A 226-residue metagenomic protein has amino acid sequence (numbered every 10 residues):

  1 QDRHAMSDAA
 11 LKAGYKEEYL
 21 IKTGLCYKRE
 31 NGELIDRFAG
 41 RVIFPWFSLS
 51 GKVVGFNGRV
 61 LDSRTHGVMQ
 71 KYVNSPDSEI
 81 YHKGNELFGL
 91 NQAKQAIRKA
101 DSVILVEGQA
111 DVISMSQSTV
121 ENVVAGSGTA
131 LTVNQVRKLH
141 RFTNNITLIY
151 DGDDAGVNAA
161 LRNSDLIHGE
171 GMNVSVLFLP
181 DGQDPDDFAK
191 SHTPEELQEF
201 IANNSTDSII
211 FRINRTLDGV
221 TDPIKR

Functional and structural regions predicted by a protein language model:
R3-F142, I146, A159-A160: Phosphate-handling DNA/RNA-contact segment within nucleic-acid enzymes
A13, R59-V60, F142-I149, L166-E170 (+4 more regions): Conserved, well-folded catalytic cores of nucleic-acid-processing and energy-transducing macromolecular machines
S48, A110, G152-D154, P180: Active-site-proximal loop/turn and secondary-structure-junction residues that shape catalytic pockets, frequently
E79-K83, A125, T129, I149-D153 (+5 more regions): Hydrophobic alpha-helical scaffolding
L87, V133-V136, H140, G156-S164 (+4 more regions): Amphipathic alpha-helical transducer elements in NTP-driven molecular machines
T119-V123, N163-L166, S191-P194: Short secondary-structure boundary/capping segments
D154-E170, V174, F178: Phosphate/diphosphate-binding loops
G171-R226: C-terminal or mid-to-C-terminal helical accessory/interaction module adjacent to the motor/catalytic core
